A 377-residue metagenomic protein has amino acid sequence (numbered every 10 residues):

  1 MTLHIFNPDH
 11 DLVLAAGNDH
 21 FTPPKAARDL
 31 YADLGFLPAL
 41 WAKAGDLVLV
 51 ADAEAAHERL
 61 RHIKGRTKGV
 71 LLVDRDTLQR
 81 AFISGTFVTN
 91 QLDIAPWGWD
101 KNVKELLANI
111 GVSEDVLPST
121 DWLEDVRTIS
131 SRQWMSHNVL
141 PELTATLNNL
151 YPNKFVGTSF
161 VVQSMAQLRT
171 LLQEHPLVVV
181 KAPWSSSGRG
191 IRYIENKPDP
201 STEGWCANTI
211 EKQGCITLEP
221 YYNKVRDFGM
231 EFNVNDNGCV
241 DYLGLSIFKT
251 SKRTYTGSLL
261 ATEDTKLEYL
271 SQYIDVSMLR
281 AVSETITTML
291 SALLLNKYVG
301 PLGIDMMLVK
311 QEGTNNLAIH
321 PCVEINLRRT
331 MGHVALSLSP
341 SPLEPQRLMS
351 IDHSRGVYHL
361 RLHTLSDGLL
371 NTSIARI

Functional and structural regions predicted by a protein language model:
M1-L47: N-terminal-proximal low-complexity accessory segments that begin disordered and transition into the first
R28-L37, L49-T170: Conserved N-proximal alpha/beta basic substrate-recognition cap immediately N-terminal to, or forming the N-lobe
T158-V161, L177-T202, G229, R253-Y269: Glycine-rich phosphate-binding loop of ATP-grasp-fold ATP-dependent ligases
V161-V162, L172-Y193, E211-K224, I304 (+1 more regions): ATP-grasp fold ATP-binding core
P176, T202-T256, L308-K310, N315-C322: Phosphate-binding site of ATP-dependent enzymes
Q213, P220, Y242, Y255-L317 (+1 more regions): A long amphipathic alpha-helix within ATP-dependent nucleotide-binding catalytic cores
F232-T288, N326-S350: ATP-dependent carboxylate/phosphate-activation module, predominantly the ATP-grasp catalytic core and closely related
L343-I377: Peripheral (often C-terminal) accessory segments that flank ATP-dependent C-N-forming ligase machineries
